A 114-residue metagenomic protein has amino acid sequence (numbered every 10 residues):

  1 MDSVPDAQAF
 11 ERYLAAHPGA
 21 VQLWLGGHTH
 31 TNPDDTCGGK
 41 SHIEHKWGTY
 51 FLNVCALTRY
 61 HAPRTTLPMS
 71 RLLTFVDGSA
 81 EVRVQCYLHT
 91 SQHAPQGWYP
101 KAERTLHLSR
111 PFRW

Functional and structural regions predicted by a protein language model:
M1-Q22, D34: Active-site-proximal segments of metal-dependent phosphoesterases and phosphodiesterases across multiple
Q22-L23, Y50: Proline-centered loop/turn at the N-terminus of a beta-strand
G27-H28: Active-site glycine-centered loops adjacent to acidic/histidine catalytic or metal-binding residues that shape
N32-W114: Binuclear metal-dependent phosphoesterase catalytic core
